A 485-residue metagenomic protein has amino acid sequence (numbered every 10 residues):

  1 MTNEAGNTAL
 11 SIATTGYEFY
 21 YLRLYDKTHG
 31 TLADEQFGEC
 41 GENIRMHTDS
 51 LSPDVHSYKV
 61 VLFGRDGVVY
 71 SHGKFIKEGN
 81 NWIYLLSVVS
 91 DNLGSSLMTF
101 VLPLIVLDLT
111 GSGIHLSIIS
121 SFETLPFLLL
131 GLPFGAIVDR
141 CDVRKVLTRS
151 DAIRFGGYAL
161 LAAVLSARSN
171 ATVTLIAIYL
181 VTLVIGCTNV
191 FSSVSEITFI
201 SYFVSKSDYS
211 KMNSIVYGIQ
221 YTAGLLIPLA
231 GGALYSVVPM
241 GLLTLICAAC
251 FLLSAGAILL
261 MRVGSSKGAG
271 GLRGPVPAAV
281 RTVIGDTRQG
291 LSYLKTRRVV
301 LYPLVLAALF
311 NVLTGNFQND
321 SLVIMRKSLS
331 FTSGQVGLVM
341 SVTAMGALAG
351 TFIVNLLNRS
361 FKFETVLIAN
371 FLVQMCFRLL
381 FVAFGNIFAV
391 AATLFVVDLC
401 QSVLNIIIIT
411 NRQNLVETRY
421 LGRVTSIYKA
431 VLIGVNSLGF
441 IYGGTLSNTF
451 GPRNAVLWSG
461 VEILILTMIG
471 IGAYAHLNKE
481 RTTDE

Functional and structural regions predicted by a protein language model:
I76-N81, G264-L304: Juxtamembrane intracellular "pre-TM" segments in multi-pass secondary transporters
I83-F100, S120-V138, D142-G156, A177-Y235 (+8 more regions): Substrate-agnostic recognition of the 12-TM MFS/MFS-like secondary transporter fold
V101-I114, N319-G334: Short amphipathic helix-loop junctions that connect adjacent transmembrane helices in Major Facilitator Superfamily/SLC
P103-L109, A162-S169, L226-I246, K327-S328 (+1 more regions): Transmembrane alpha-helix termini and helix-breaking/packing motifs in multi-pass membrane transporters
L107, L160-S169, I185, A257-I258 (+3 more regions): MFS-fold secondary transporters
L129, R140, V146, S150 (+4 more regions): C-terminal transmembrane bundle of multi-pass solute transporters/carriers
A163-V181, V382-L394: Helix-loop junctions at membrane interfaces in 12-TM secondary transporters
T198, Y202, T244, A248-V276 (+1 more regions): Helix-loop junctions on the cytosolic side of multi-pass membrane transporters, especially the intracellular loop
